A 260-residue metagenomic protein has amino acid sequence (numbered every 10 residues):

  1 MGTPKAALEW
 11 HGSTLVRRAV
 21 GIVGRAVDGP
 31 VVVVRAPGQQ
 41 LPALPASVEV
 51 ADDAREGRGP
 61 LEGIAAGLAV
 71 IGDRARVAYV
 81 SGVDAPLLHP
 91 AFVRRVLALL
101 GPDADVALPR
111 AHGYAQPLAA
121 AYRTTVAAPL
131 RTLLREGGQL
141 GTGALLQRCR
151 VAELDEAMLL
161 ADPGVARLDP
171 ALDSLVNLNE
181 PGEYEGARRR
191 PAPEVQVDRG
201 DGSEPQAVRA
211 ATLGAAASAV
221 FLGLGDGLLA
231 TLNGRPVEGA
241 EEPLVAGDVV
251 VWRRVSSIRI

Functional and structural regions predicted by a protein language model:
M1-L140, Q147-L172, G234, G247 (+2 more regions): Nucleotide and nucleotide-moiety/phosphate-recognizing core
A7, L175, P205: Short aromatic/hydrophobic contact patches that present stacked aromatics for nucleic-acid/ligand binding
R94, A128, G143, Y184-E185 (+1 more regions): Generic structural signal for individual residues within well-ordered alpha-helical segments across diverse proteins
L145-R148, E180: A short, conserved alpha-helix in the catalytic core of glycosyltransferases
M158-P193: Glycine-rich phosphate/pyrophosphate-binding loop and the adjoining helix
E185-I260: Ubiquitin-like/PB1-type beta-grasp interaction modules and other compact soluble beta-rich domains
